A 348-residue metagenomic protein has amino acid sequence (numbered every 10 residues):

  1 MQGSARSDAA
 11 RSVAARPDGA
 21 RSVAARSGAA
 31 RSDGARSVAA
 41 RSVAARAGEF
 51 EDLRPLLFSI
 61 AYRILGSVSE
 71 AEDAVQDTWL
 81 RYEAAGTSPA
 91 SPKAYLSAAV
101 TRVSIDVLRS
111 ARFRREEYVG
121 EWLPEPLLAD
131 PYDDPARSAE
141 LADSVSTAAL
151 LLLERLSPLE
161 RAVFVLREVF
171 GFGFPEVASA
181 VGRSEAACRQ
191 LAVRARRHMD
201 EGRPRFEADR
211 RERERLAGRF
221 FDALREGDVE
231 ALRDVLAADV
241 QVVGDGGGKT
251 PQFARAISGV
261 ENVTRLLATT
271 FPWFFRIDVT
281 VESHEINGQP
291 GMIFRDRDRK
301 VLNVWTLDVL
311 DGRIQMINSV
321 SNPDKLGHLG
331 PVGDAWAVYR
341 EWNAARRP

Functional and structural regions predicted by a protein language model:
M1-R6, R41-D73, D77-A231, V235: Active-site-adjacent scaffolding segments
A5-A44: Long, intrinsically disordered low-complexity tandem-repeat segments
S88, D298-R299, S321-D324: A short acidic/small-residue loop/turn micro-motif
L232, V240, G312: Hydrophobic pocket/interface hotspot
A238-V281: A solvent-exposed, acidic/Ser-Thr-rich amphipathic alpha-helical stretch
G291-R297: Short beta-strand segments that buttress and anchor functional surface loops
K300-W305: Short, surface-exposed coil-to-beta transition loops
V320-P348: Low-complexity, intrinsically disordered terminal/linker segments enriched in charged and Gly/Pro repeats
